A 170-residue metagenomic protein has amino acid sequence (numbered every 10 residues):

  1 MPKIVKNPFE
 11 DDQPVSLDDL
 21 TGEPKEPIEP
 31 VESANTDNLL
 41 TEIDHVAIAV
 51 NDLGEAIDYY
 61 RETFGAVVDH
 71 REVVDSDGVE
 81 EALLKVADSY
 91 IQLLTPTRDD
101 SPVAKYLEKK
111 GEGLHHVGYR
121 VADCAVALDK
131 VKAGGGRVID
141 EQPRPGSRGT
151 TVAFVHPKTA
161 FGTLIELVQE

Functional and structural regions predicted by a protein language model:
P2-K3, P27-L39, A82-K85, Q92 (+2 more regions): Vicinal oxygen chelate
V5-A34: N-terminal intrinsically disordered, low-complexity tails
E42-N51, A82-K85, A104-K130, A153: Vicinal oxygen chelate
E55, E72-D77: Short glycine/proline-centered loop/turn elements that form peptide/ligand docking sites
A56-R61, V131: Conserved active-site tyrosine of GNAT-family acetyltransferases
E62-H70, G135-V138: Conserved acetyl-CoA-binding loop of GNAT-fold acetyltransferases
D69, D100-K105: A short, acidic/glycine-rich surface segment
